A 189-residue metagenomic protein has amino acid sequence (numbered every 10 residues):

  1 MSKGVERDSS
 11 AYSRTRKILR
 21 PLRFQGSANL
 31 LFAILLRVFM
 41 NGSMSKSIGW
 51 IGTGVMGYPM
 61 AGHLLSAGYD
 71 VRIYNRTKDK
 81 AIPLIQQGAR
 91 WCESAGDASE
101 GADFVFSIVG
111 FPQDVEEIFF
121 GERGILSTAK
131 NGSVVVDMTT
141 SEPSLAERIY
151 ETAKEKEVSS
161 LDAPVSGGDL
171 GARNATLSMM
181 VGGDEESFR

Functional and structural regions predicted by a protein language model:
R7, P21-L22, G26: Short, low-complexity intrinsically disordered segments enriched in small and basic residues
Y12-R23: Cationic, amphipathic, low-complexity segments that mediate targeting or membrane/lipid association
V38-E100, F104-S107, S133, M138-T139 (+1 more regions): NAD(P)+-binding Rossmann beta1-loop-alpha1 motif at the extreme N-terminus of oxidoreductases
I48, S141-R189: Rossmann-fold dinucleotide-binding core
A95-S107, F111-V158: Rossmann-fold NAD(P) dinucleotide-binding segment
